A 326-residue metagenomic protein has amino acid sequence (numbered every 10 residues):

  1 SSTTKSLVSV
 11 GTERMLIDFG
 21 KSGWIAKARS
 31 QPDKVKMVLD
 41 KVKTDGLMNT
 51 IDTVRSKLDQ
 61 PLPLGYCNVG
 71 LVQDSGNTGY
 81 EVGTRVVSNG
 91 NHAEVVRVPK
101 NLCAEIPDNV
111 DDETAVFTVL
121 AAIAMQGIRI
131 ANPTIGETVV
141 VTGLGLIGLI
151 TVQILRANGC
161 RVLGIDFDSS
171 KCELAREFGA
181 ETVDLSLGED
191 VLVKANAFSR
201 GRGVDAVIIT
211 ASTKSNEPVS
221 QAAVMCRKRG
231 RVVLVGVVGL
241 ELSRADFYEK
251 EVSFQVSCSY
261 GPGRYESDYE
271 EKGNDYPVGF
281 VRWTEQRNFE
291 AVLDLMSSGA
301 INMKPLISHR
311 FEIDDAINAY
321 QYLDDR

Functional and structural regions predicted by a protein language model:
S2-V8, L16-N89: Glycine-rich beta-strand-centered segment in the early N-terminal region that forms part of a ligand/cofactor-binding
P63, N89-N101: A structural motif shared across PLP-dependent enzymes of the aminotransferase-like
G90, D166-F167, C258: Conserved acidic E/D residue at the C-terminus of a beta-strand in Rossmann-like folds
D108-E189, V193: Mid-domain Rossmann-like dinucleotide-binding core that forms the NAD(H)/NADP(H) cofactor-binding site
A131-P133, E173, F178-S257: Glycine-rich cofactor phosphate-binding loops and adjacent beta1-alpha1 units of small-molecule cofactor enzyme domains
D168, V238, Y260: Residues in the short beta-alpha loop(s) of Rossmann-like NAD(P)-binding domains
A197, S220-A223, K272-R326: C-terminal hydrophobic helical "lid"/dimerization subdomain of Rossmann-like NAD(P)H-dependent oxidoreductases
